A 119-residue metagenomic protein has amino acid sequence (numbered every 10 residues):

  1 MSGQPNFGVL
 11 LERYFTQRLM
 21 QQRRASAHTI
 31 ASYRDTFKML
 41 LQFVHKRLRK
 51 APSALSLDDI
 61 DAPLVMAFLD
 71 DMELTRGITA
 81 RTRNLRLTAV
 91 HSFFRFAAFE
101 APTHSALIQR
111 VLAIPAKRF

Functional and structural regions predicted by a protein language model:
S2-N6, L11, F15-R18: Short, motif-level signal for alpha-helix interfacial/capping segments enriched in acidic residues and aromatics/proline
R13-H28, R34, K38-F119: N-terminal core-binding DNA-recognition domain of tyrosine recombinases/integrases
